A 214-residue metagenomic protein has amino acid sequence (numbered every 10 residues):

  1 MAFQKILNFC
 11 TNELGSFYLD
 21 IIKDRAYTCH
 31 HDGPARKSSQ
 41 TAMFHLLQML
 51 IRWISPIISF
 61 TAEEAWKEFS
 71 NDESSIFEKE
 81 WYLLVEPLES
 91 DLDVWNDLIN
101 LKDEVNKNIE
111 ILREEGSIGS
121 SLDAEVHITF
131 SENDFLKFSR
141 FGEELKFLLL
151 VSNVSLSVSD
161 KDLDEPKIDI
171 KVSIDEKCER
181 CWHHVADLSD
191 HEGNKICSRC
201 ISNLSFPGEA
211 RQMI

Functional and structural regions predicted by a protein language model:
Q4-A26: Core structural elements
L14, S59, I109, C181: Residue-level signal for inorganic ion chemistry
L19-N108, E115-F130, S155-S157, D162-I168 (+4 more regions): Acidic, turn-prone loop/beta-hairpin segments
R113-I118, D175-C178: Glycine-rich phosphate/diphosphate-binding loops that line cofactor/substrate pockets in enzymes
D123-V151: Extended, charged helical/alpha-beta scaffold domains that provide interaction surfaces
F141-K177: C-terminal edge-of-domain segments
C178-C181, C197-C200: Short cysteine-rich clusters marking metal-coordination/redox-active sites
H184-D187, N203: Cys/His-rich metal-chelating microdomains
